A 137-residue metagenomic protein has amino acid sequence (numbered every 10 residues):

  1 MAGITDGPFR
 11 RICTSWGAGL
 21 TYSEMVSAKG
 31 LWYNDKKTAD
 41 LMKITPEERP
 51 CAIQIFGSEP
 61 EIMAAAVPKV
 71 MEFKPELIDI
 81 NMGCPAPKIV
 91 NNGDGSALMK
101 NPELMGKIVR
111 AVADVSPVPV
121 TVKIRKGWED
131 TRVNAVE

Functional and structural regions predicted by a protein language model:
M1-E76: Glycine-rich, positively charged N-terminal anion/phosphate-binding segment
I12-S15, E61-L98, P102-E137: Alpha/beta enzyme core
